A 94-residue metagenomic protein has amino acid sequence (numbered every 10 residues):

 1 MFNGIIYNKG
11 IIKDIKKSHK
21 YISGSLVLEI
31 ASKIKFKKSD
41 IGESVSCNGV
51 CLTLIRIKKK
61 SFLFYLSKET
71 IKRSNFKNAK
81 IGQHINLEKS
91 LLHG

Functional and structural regions predicted by a protein language model:
M1-G94: Conserved loop->alpha-helix
